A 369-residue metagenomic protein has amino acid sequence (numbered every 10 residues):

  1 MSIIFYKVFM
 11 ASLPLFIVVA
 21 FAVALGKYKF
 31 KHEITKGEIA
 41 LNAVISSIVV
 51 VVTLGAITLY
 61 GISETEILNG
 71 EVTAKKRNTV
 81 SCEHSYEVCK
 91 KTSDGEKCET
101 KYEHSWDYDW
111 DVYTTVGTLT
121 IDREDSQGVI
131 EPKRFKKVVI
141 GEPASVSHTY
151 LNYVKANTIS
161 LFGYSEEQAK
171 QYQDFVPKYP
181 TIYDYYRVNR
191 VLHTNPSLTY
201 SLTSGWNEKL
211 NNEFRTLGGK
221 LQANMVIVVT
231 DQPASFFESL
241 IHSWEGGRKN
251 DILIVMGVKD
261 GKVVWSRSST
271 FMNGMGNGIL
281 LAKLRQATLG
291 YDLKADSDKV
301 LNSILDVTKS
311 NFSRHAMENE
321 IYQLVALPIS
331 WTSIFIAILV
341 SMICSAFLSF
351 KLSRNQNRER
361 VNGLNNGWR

Functional and structural regions predicted by a protein language model:
S2-S235, S239, S243-N250, K262-V264 (+1 more regions): A structural boundary signal for the start of the first folded domain, especially the loop/turn and N-capping region
V228, V255-G257: Short hydrophobic alpha-helical segments used for membrane anchoring or interfacial signaling
